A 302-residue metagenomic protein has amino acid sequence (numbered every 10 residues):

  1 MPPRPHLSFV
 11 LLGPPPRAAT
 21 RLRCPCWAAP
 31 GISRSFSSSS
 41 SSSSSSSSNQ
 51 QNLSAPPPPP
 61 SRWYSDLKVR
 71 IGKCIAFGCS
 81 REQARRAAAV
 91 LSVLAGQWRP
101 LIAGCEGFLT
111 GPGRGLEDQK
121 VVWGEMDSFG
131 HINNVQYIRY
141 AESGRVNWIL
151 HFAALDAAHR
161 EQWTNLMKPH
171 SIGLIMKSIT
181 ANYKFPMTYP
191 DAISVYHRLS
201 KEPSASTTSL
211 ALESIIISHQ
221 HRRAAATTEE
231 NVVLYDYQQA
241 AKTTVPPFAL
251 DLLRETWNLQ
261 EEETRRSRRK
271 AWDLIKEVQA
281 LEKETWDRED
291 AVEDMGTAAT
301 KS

Functional and structural regions predicted by a protein language model:
P2-P5, F9-R17, R21, C26-G104 (+2 more regions): HotDog/MaoC-like acyl-thioester-processing domains
W27, G31-F36, L53, I149-L210: Hydrophobic beta-strand-centered segment that forms part of the acyl-chain substrate-binding groove
C105-L109: A structural "domain/chain start" motif
G111-V122: Short amphipathic
G115-E117, K177, D191, L212 (+1 more regions): Core residues of folded domains in eukaryotic genome-function proteins
V121-D156: Conserved, ordered domain cores of eukaryotic regulatory proteins
A141, H197, R222: Residue-level signal for inorganic ion chemistry
